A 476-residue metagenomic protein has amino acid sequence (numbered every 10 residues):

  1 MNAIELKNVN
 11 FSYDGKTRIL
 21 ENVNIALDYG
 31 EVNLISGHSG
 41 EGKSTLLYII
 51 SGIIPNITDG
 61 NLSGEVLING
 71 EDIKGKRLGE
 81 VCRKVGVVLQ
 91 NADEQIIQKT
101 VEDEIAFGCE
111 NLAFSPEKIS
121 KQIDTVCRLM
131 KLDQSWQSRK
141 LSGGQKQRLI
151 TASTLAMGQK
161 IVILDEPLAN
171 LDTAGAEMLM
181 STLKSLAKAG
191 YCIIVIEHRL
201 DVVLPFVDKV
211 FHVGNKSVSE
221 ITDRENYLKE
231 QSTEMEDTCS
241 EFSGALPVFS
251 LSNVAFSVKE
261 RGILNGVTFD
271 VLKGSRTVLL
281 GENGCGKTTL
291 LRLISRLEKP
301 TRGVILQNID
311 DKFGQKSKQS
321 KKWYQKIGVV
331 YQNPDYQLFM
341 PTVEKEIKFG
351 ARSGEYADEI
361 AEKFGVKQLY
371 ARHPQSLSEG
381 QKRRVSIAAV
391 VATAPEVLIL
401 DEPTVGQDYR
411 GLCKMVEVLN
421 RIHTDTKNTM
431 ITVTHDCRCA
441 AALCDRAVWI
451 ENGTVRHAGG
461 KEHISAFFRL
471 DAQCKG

Functional and structural regions predicted by a protein language model:
S51, S295: Helix-to-loop junction immediately C-terminal to a conserved catalytic motif
D59-E71, G303-Q315, W323: Conserved ABC transporter NBD signature motif
E117-Q134, E355-L369: Conserved ABC ATPase "signature" region
Q137-Q145, H373-L377, Q381: Conserved ABC ATPase signature
T151-A152, I387: Hydrophobic anchor residue at the start of the ABC signature
V162-E166, L398-D401: Catalytic Walker B motif of ABC-type/P-loop ATPase nucleotide-binding domains
E197-H198, T434-H435: H-loop/switch region of ABC-family ATPase nucleotide-binding domains
